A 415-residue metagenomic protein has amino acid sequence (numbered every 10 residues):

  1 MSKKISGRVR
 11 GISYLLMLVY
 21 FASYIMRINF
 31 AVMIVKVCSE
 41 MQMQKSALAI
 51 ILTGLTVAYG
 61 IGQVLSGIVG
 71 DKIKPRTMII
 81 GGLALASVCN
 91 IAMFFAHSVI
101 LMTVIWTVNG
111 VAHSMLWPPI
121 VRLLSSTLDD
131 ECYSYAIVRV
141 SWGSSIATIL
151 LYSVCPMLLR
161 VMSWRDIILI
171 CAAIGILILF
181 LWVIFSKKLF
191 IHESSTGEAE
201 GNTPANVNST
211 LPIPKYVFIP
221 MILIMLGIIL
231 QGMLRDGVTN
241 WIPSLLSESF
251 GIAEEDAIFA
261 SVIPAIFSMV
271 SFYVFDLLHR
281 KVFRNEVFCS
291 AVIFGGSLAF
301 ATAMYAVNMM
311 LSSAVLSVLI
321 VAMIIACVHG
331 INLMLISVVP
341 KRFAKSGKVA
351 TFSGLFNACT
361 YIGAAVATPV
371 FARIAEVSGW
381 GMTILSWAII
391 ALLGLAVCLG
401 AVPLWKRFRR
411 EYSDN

Functional and structural regions predicted by a protein language model:
F30-V32, I219-F272, N332: Extracytoplasmic gate region of multi-pass secondary transporters
I61-V99: Conserved MFS/SLC helix-loop-helix module at the cytosolic interface between two early adjacent transmembrane helices
Q63-K74, F272-R284, A375: Helix-to-loop junctions at the C-terminal end of transmembrane segments in multipass secondary transporters
K72-G82, R280-G295: Cytoplasmic membrane-interface "Motif A"-like loop-to-helix N-cap segments of 12-TM Major Facilitator Superfamily
I105-S144: Cytoplasmic helix-loop-helix junction between adjacent transmembrane helices in 12-TM secondary transporters
V140-F190: Helix-loop-helix hairpin linking two adjacent transmembrane segments in secondary transporters
E286-L335: C-terminal transmembrane helical hairpin of 12-TM major facilitator-type secondary transporters
F343-S378: A late C-terminal transmembrane helix in Major Facilitator Superfamily
